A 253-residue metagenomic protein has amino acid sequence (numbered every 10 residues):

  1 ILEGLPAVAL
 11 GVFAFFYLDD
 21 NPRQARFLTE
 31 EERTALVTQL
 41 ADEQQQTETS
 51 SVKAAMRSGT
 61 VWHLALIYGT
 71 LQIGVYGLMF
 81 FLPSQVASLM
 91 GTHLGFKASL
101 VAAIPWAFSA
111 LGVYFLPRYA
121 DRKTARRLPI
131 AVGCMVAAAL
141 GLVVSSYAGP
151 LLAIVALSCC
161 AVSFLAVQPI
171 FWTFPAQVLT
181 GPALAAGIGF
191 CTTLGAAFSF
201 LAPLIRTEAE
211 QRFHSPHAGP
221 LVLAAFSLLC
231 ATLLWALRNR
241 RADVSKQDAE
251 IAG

Functional and structural regions predicted by a protein language model:
I1-F16, P220-W235: Symmetry-related core transmembrane helices of the 12-TM Major Facilitator Superfamily/SLC fold
L10, A14, P83, L116 (+1 more regions): Small-residue (Gly/Pro/Ala) motifs that create kinks and tight helix-helix packing interfaces
F15-F27, A236-K246: Helix-loop junctions on the cytosolic side of multi-pass membrane transporters, especially the intracellular loop
P22-A65: Juxtamembrane intracellular "pre-TM" segments in multi-pass secondary transporters
K53-P117, Q168, W172, A202-P203: Extracytoplasmic gate region of multi-pass secondary transporters
L111-A125, E210: Helix-to-loop junctions at the C-terminal end of transmembrane segments in multipass secondary transporters
T124-F174: C-terminal transmembrane helical hairpin of 12-TM major facilitator-type secondary transporters
V178-S215: A late C-terminal transmembrane helix in Major Facilitator Superfamily
